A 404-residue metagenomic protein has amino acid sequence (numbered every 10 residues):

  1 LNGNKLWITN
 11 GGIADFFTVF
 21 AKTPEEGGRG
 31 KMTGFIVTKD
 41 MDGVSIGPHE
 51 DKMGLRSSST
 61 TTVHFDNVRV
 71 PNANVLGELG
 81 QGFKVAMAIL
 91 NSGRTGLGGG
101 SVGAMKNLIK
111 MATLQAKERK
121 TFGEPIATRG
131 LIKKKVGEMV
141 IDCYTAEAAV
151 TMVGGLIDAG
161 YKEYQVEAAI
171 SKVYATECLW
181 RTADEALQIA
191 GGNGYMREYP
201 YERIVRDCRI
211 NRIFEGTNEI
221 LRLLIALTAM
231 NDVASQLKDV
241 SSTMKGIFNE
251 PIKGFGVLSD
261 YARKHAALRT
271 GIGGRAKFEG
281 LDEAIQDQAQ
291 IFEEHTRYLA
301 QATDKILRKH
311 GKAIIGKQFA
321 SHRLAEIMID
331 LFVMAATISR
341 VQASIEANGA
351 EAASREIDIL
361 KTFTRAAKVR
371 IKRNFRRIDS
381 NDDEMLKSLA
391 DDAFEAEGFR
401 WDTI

Functional and structural regions predicted by a protein language model:
N2-I46: A short core secondary-structure module
T9-G11, R29-G34, S57-V102, K106-I404: Flavin-dependent oxidoreductase catalytic core characteristic of acyl-CoA dehydrogenase/oxidase-like enzymes
F17-T18, G54, G123: Glycine-centered secondary-structure boundary/capping sites
G47-L55, T60: Catalytic nucleotidyl-transfer cores of nucleotide-processing enzymes
